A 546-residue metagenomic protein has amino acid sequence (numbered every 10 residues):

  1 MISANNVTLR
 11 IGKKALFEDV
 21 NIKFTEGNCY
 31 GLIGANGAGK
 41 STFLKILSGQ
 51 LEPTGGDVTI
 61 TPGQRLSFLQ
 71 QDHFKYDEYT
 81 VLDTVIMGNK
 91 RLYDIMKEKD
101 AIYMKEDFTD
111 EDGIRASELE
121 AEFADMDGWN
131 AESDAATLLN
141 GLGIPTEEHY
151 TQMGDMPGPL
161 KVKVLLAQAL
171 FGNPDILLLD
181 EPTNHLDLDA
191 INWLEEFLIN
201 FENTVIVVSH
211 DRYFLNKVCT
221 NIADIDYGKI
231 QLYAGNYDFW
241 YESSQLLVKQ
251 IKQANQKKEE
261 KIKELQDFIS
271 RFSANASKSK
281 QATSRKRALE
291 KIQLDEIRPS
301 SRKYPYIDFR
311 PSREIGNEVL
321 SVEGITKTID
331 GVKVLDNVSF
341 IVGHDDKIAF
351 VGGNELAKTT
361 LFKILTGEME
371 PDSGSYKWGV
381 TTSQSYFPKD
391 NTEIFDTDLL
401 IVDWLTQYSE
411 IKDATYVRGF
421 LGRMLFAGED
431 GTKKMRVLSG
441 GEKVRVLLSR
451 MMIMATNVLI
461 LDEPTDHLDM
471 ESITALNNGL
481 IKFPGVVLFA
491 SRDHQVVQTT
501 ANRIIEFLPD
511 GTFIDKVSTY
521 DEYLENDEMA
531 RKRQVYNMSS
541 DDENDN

Functional and structural regions predicted by a protein language model:
M1-N255, F309-N546: ABC ATP-binding cassette signature C-motif
N130, S277-Q281, K291-S301, K377 (+1 more regions): Proline-centered turn/helix-capping motifs that create local helix->coil transitions or kinks
S243-I292, E296: Intracellular alpha-helical coupling/juxtamembrane segments of multi-pass membrane proteins
R298-E314: Short, flexible cytosolic linker that couples an ABC transmembrane/permease module to its adjacent nucleotide-binding
